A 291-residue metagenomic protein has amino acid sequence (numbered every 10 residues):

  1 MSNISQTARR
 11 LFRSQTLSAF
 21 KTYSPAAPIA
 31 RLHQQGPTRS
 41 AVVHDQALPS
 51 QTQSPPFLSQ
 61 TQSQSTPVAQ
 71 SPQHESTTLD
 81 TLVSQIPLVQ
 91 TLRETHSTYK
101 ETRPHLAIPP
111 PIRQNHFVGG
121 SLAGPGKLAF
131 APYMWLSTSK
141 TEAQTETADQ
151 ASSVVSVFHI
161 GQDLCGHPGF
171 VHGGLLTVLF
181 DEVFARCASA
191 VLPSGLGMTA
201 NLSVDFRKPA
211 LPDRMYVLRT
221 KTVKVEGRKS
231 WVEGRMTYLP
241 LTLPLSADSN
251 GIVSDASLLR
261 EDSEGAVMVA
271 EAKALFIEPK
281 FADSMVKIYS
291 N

Functional and structural regions predicted by a protein language model:
I4-Q6, L11, Q15-L17, K21-H105 (+3 more regions): HotDog/MaoC-like acyl-thioester-processing domains
Q64, V183-V217, S249-S254: Hydrophobic beta-strand-centered segment that forms part of the acyl-chain substrate-binding groove
Q114-V171: Catalytic strand-loop segment that frames the active site of acyl-thioester-processing enzymes
W135-S139, R207, K221-V225: Short beta-strand micro-motifs enriched in acidic
S153, V171-S194: Active-site helix/loop of acyl-thioester processing domains in fatty-acid/polyketide metabolism, spanning hotdog-fold
H159-G161, R207, I277-P279: Structured beta-strand/turn binding interfaces of compact recognition modules in eukaryotic regulators
F180, L202, L218-T220, G234 (+1 more regions): Structural signal for hydrophobic/aromatic residues that build the beta-strand cores of folded beta-sheet domains
